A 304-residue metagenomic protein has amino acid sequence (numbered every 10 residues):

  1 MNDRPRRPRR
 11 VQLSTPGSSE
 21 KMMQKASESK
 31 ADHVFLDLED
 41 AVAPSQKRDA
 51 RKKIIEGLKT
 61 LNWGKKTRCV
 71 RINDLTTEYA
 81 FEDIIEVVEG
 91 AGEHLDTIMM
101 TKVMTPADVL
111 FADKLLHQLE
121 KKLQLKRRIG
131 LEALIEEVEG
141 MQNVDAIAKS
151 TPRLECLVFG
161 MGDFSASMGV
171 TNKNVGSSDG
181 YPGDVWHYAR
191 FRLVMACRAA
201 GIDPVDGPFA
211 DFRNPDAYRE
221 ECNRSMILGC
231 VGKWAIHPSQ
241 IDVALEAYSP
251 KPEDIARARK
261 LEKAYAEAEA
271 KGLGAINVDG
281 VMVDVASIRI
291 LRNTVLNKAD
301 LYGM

Functional and structural regions predicted by a protein language model:
M1-M304: Expand to "…catalyze enediolate/carbanion chemistry for C-C bond making/breaking, isomerization, decarboxylation
